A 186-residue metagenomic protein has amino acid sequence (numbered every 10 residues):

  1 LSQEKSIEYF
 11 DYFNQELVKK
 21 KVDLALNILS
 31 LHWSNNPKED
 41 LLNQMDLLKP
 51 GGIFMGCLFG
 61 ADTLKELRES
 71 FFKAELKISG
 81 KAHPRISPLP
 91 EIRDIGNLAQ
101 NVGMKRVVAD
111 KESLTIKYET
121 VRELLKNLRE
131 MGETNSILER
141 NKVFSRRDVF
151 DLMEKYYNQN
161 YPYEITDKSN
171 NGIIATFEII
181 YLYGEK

Functional and structural regions predicted by a protein language model:
L1-V18, L24, K38-E39: Class I SAM-dependent methyltransferase SAM/SAH-binding core
E16-L17, D46, A99, G172: Structural motif
V22-K38, L42, L58-G60: A short SAM/SAH-binding and catalytic strip from SAM-dependent methyltransferases
K38-I53: A short glycine-rich, Lys/Arg-flanked "PGG" loop and its adjoining helix->strand segment in the class I
E39-L41, E69-F72, R122-E123: Short, glycine/charged-enriched secondary-structure capping and boundary segments
M55-E119, T134-L138: Conserved catalytic/acceptor-binding region of the Class I
V108-K186: Conserved Class I S-adenosyl-L-methionine
